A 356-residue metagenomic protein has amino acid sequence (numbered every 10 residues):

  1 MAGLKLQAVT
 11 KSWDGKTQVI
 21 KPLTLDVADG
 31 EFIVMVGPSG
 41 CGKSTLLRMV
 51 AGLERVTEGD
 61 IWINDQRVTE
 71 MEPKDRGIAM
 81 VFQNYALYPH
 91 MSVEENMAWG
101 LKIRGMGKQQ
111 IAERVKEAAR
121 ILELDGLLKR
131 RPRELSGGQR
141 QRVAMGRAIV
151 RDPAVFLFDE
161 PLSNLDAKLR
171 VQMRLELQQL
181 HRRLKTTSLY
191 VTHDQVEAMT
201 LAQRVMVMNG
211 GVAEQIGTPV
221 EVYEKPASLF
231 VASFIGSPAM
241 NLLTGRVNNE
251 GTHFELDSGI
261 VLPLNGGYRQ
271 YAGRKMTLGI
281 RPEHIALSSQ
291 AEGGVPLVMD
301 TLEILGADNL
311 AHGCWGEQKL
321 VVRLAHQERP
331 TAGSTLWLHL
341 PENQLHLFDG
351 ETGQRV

Functional and structural regions predicted by a protein language model:
K5, D26, W62, W337-H339: ABC ATPase nucleotide-binding domain
V36-P38: The feature captures the beta-strand-to-loop junction immediately N-terminal to the Walker
A51: Helix-to-loop junction immediately C-terminal to a conserved catalytic motif
T57-D60, Q110, G210, T244 (+1 more regions): Conserved coupling/switch loops of ABC nucleotide-binding domains, chiefly the family-specific signature
G59-R67: Conserved ABC transporter NBD signature motif
P73-F230: ABC ATPase nucleotide-binding domains
P238-M240, N249-V356: Non-catalytic connector elements of ABC transporters
